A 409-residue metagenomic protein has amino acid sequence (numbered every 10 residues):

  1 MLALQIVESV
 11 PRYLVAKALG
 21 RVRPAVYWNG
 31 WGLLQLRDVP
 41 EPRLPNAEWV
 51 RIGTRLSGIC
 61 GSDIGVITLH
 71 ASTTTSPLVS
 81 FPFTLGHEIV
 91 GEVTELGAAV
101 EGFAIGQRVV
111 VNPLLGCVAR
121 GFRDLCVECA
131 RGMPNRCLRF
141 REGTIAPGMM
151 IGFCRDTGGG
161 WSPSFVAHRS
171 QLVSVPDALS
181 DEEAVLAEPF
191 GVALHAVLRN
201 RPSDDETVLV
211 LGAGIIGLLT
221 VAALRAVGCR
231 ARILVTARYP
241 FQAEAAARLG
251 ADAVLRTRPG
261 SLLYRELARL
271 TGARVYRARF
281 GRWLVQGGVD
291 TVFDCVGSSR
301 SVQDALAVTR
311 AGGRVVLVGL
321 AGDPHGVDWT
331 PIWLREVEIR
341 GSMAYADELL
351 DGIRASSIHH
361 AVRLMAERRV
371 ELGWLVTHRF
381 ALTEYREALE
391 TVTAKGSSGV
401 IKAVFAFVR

Functional and structural regions predicted by a protein language model:
M1-L85, P163, A406-R409: Short N-terminal strand-loop motif that marks the start of NAD(P)H/FAD-dependent oxidoreductase cofactor-binding domains
L2-A18, R282, Q286, V316 (+4 more regions): C-terminal capping/lid region of NAD(P)-dependent oxidoreductase domains
P40-S57, S72-A130, P176-A178: Glycine-rich beta-strand-centered segment in the early N-terminal region that forms part of a ligand/cofactor-binding
S76-L78, H87, C117-L211: NAD(P)H dinucleotide-binding glycine-rich loop of Rossmann-like/cofactor-binding domains, especially the beta1-alpha1
S170-L172, P176-E266: Mid-domain Rossmann-like dinucleotide-binding core that forms the NAD(H)/NADP(H) cofactor-binding site
Y264-R282, Q286, H325-T377, R386-E387: C-terminal substrate-binding/catalytic core of Rossmann-like NAD(P)-dependent dehydrogenases/reductases
T291, A307-H325, I339: ADP-ribose/adenylate-binding Rossmann-like module
